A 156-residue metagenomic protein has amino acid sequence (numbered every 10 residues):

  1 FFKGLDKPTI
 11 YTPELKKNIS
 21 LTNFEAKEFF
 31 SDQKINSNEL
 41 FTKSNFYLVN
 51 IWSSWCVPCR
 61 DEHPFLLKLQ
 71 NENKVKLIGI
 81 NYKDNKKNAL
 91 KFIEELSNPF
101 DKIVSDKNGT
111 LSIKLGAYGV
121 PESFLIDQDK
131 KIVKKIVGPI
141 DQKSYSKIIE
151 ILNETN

Functional and structural regions predicted by a protein language model:
F1-K27, N156: N-terminal targeting signals for export/organelle localization
F29-S31, Q128: Short, ordered coil/turn segments that flank beta-strands lining enzyme active or ligand-binding pockets
N36-R60, L66: Short active-site neighborhood of thiol/selenol oxidoreductases, capturing the structured segment around
L48-V49, L77, S123: Hydrophobic beta-strand anchors of alpha/beta hydrolase catalytic cores
R60-S97, K107-I113: Structural microenvironment flanking redox-active thiols in thiol-disulfide oxidoreductases
E94-P99, D106-N156: Thiol/disulfide oxidoreductase modules built on the thioredoxin-like
